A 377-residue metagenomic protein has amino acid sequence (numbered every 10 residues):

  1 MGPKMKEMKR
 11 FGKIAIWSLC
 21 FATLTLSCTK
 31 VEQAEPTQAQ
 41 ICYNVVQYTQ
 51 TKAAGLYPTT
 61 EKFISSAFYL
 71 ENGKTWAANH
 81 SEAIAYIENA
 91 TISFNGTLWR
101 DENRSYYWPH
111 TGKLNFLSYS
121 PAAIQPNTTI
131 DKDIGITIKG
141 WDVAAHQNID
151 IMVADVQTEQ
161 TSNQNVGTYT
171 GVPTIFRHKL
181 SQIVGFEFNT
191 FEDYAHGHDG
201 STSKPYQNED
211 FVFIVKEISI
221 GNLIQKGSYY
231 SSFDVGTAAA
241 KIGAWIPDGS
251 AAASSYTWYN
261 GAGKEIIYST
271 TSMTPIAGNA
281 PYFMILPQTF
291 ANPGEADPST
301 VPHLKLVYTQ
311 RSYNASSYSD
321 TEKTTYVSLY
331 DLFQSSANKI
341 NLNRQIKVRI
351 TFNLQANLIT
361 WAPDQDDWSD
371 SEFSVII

Functional and structural regions predicted by a protein language model:
K4-I16: Bacterial N-terminal signal peptides that target proteins for export
C20: Acidic, glycine-enriched active-site microenvironments
T25-S27: C-terminal motif of bacterial Sec signal peptides marking the signal peptidase cleavage site
V31-I214, S219, I267-P275, T289 (+5 more regions): Short, low-hydrophobicity acidic/polar segments
A78-T97, F233-E265, S328-S335: Solvent-exposed serine/threonine-rich low-complexity stretches and specific carbohydrate-binding patches
H146, T202-A262: Acidic/polar low-complexity flexible segments
T257-L332: Extended serine/threonine-enriched, polar tracts that run as long, contiguous segments within proteins
P302, V307-I377: Hydrophilic extracytoplasmic domains
